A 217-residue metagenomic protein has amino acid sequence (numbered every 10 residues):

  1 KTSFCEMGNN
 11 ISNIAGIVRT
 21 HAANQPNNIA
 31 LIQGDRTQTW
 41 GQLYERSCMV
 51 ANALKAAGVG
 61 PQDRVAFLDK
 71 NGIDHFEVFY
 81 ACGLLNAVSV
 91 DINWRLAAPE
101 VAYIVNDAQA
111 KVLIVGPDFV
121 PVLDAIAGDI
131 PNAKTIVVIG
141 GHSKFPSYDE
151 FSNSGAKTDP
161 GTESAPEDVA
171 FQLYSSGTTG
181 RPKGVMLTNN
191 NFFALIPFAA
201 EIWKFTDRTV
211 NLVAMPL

Functional and structural regions predicted by a protein language model:
G8-I11, R19, N27-G72, F76-Y80 (+2 more regions): Conserved AMP-binding/adenylate-forming core of the ANL superfamily
P26-N27, V138, S143, A156-Y174 (+2 more regions): Conserved pre-ATP/AMP-binding loop-to-beta segment of ANL
D35, V120-P166: ANL superfamily adenylate-forming
T39-Q42, A170-L195: Conserved AMP-binding A3 loop
Y44-M49, V185-T206, V210-M215: Conserved structural elements of the adenylate-forming
D63-R64, K70-V90, W94-A98, N106-V112 (+2 more regions): A short helix-loop-beta submotif of the ANL/AMP-binding
V65, C82, L113, V169 (+3 more regions): Conserved S/T- and glycine-rich ATP-binding loop of Class I adenylate-forming
L96-A125, L195-L212: Conserved ATP-dependent adenylate/AMP-binding module captured primarily in the ANL superfamily
